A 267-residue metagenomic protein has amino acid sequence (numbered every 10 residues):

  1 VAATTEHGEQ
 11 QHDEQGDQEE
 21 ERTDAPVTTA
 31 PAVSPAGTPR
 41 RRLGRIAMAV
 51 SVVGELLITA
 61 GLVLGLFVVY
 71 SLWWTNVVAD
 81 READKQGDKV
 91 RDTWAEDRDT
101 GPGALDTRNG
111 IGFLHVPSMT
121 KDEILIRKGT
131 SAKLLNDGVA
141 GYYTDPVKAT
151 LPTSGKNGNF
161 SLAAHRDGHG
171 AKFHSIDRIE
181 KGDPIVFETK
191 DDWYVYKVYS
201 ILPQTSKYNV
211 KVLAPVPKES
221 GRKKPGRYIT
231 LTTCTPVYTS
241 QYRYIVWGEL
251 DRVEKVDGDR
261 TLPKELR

Functional and structural regions predicted by a protein language model:
V1-V50: Terminal targeting segments of Actinobacterial cell-envelope proteins
R45-I46, S51-V52, L57-E180, E188-R267: Solvent-exposed, non-transmembrane regions of membrane-associated and secreted proteins
